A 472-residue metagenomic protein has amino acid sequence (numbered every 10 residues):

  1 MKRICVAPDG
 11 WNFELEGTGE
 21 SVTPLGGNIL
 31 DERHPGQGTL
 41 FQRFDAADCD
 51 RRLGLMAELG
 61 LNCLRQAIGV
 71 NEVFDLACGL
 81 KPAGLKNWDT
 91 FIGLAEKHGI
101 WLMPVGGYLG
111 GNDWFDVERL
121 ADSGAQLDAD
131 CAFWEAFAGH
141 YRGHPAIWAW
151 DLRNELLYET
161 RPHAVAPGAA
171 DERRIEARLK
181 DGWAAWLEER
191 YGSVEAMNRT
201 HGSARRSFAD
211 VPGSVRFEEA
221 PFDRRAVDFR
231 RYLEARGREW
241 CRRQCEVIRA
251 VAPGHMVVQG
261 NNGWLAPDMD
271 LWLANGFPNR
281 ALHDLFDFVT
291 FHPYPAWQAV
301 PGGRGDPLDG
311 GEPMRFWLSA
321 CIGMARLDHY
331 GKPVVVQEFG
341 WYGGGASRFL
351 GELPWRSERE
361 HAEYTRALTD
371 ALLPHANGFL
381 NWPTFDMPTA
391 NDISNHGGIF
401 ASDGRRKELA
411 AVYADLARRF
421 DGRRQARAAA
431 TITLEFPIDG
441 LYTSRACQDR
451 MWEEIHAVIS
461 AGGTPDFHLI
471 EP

Functional and structural regions predicted by a protein language model:
M1-C63, C78-G79, G93, K97 (+3 more regions): N-terminal carbohydrate-binding accessory modules
T23-I29, L64-Q66, L102-G106, W148-L152 (+4 more regions): Hydrophobic faces of well-ordered beta-strands that scaffold small-molecule active sites in alpha/beta enzyme cores
R33-A46, V70-L85, D113-A129, L156 (+6 more regions): The substrate-binding groove and active-site-proximal loops of carbohydrate-active enzymes, especially glycoside
L40-M56, D130-A138, P267-L282, R359-A371: Short, acidic/polar
Q42-E118, L127-A138, E234-M256, M314-R315: Aromatic-lined substrate-binding rim segments of carbohydrate-active enzymes
Q66-G69, P104-Q126, F133-D171, V194-E234 (+1 more regions): Active-site groove signature of glycoside hydrolases
P167-D181, L285, E312, A346-P472: Aromatic-rich peripheral "rim/lid" segments of glycoside hydrolase catalytic domains that contact and position glycan
G202-R205, A209-G213, P221-F222, V227-F349 (+2 more regions): Glycoside hydrolase catalytic-domain groove-lining segments
